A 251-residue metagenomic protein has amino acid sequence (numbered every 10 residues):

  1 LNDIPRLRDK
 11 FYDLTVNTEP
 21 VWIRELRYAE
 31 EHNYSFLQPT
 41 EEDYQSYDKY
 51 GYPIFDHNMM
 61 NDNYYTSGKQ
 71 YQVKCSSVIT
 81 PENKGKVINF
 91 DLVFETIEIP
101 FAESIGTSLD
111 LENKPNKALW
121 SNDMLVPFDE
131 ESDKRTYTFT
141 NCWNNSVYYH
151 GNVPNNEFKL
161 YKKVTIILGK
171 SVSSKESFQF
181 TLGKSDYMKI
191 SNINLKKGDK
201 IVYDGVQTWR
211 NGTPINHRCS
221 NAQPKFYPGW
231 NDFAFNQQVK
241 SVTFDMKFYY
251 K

Functional and structural regions predicted by a protein language model:
N2, E95-I99, I167-G169: Solvent-exposed residues in well-ordered beta-strands and their adjoining turns, especially edge/terminal strands
I4-N17: Short amphipathic alpha-helices in soluble, non-transmembrane regions that often serve as interface/regulatory elements
R8, A29-E30, T40-E42, Y47 (+6 more regions): Intrinsic disorder/low-complexity signal
L14-W22, S171-K175: A short, compositionally biased
N17-F101: Short beta-strand and beta-hairpin "edge-sheet" elements
S104, S108-K251: Intrinsically disordered, low-complexity segments enriched in serine, threonine, and glycine
